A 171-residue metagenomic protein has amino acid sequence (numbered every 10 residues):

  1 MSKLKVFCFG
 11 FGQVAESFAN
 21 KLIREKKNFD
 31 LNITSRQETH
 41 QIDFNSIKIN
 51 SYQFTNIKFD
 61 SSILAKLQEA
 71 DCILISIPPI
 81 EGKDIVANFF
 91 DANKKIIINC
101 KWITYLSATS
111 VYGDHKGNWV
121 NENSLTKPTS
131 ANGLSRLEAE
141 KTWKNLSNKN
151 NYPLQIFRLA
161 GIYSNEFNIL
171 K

Functional and structural regions predicted by a protein language model:
V6-F11: Conserved N-terminal Rossmann-fold NAD(P)-binding element of oxidoreductases
A15-E16: N-terminal Rossmann-fold NAD(P) dinucleotide-binding loop
N32-E38, T55-I57: N-terminal Rossmann-fold cofactor-binding loop
T34, I103-T109, F157-L159: SDR active-site strand-loop-helix element
S46, N50-E69: Conserved Rossmann-fold cofactor-binding substructure of NAD(P)-dependent oxidoreductases
K66-Y105: NAD(P)-cofactor binding segment of oxidoreductase domains
D91-A131: Conserved Rossmann-fold NAD(P)-dependent oxidoreductase catalytic core, especially the SDR/UDP-sugar
K141-N165: Conserved beta-loop-beta element that borders a ligand/cofactor-binding pocket
